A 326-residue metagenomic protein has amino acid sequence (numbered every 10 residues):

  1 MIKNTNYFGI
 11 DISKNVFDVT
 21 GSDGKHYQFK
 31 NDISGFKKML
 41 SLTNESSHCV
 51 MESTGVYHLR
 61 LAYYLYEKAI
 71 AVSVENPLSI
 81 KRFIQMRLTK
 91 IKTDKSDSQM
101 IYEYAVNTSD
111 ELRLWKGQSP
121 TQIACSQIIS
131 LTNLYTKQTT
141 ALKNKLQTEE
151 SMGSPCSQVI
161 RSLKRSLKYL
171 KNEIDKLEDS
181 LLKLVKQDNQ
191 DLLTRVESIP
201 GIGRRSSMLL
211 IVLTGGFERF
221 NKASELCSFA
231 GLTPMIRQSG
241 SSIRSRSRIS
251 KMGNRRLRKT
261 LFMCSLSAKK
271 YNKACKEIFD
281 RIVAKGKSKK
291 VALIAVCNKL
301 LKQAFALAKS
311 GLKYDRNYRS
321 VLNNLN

Functional and structural regions predicted by a protein language model:
M1-Q158, K270: Phosphate- and other anionic-substrate recognition elements at nucleic-acid/protein interfaces
F29, S34, L210-K285, K289 (+1 more regions): Phosphate-backbone recognition surface of nucleic-acid-processing proteins
I101, Y135, L261, G286 (+1 more regions): A residue-level signal for conserved active-site and pocket-lining positions in enzyme catalytic cores
T108-R113, L142-K143, G216-R219, A268-A274 (+1 more regions): Short helix-capping/linker segments at secondary-structure and domain boundaries
N133-T136, T140, R165-D175, N298: Generic structural signal for well-ordered, non-transmembrane alpha-helical segments in soluble/cytosolic regions
T148-R205, T214, K269-N272: Helix-hairpin-helix/helix-loop-helix acidic hairpins
S206-V212, L293-I294: Short hydrophobic alpha-helical segments that form membrane-spanning helices or hydrophobic packing faces of helical
S241-S242, F279-N326: Low-complexity, acidic/Ser/Thr- and charged residue-rich accessory regions of DNA metabolism proteins
